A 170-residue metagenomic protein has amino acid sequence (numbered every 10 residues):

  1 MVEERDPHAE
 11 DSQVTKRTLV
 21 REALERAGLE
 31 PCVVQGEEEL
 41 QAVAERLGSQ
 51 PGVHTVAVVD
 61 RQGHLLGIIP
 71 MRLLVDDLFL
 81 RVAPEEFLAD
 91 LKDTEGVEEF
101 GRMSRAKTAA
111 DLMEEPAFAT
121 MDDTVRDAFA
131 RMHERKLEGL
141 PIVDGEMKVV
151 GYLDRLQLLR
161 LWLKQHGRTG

Functional and structural regions predicted by a protein language model:
M1-G170: Tandem CBS (Cystathionine beta-synthase) repeat/Bateman regulatory domains
